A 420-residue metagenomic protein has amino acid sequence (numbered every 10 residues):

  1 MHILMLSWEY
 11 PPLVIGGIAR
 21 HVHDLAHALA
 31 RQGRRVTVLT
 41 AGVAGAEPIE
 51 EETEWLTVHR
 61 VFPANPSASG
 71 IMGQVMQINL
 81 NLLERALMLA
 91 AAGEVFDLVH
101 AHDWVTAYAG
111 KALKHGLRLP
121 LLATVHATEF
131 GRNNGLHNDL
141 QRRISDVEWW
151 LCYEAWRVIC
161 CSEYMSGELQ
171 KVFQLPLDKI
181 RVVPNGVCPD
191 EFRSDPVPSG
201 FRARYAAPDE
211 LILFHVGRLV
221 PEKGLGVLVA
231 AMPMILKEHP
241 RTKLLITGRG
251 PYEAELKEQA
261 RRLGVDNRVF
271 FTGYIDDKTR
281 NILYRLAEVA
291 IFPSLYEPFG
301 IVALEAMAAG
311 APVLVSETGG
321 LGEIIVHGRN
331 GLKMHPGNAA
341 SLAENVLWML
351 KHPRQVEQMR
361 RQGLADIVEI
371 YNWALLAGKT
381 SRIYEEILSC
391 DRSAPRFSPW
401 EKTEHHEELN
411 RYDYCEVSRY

Functional and structural regions predicted by a protein language model:
M1-E52, T57, A374, R392-R396 (+1 more regions): N-terminal subdomain of nucleotide-sugar transferases
Y164, G186: Carbohydrate-associated surface elements
A207-K223, V229-M232: Conserved donor-binding/catalytic core segment of Leloir-type glycosyltransferases
Y274-I275, I282-A287: Short alpha-helical donor nucleotide-sugar binding micro-motif in glycosyltransferases
L295: Aromatic "clamp/platform" in nucleotide-sugar-dependent glycosyltransferases that forms part of the donor/acceptor
P312-V315: Short hydrophobic beta-strand element within catalytic cores of glycosyltransferases and related nucleotide-activated
H327-G328, L332-A339, W348-P353: Conserved acidic donor-binding segment of nucleotide-sugar-dependent glycosyltransferases
S341, W348, Q355-E369: A short, well-ordered alpha-helix in the C-terminal region of glycosyltransferases
